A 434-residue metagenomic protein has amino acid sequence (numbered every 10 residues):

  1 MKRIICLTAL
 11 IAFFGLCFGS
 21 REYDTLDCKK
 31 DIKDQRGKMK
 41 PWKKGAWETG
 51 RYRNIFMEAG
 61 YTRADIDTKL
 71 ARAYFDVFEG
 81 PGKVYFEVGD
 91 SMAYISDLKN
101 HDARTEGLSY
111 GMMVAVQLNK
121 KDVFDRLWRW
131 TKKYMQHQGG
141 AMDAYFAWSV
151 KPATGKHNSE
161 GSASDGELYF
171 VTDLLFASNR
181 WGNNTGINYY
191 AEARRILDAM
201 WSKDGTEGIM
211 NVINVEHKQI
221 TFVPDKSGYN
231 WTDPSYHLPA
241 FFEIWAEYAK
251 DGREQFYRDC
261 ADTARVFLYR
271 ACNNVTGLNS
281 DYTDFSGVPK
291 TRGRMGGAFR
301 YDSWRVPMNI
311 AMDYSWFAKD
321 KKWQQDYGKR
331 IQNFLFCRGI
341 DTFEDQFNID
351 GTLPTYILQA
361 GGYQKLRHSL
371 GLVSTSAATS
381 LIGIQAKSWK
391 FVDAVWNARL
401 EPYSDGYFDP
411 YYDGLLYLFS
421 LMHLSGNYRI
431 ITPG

Functional and structural regions predicted by a protein language model:
K2-L7: Sec-dependent signal peptide recognition, specifically the positively charged N-region followed immediately by
L10-F18: Hydrophobic h-region of N-terminal signal peptides that target proteins for export in Gram-negative bacteria
D31-R72, H101-T105, G140-A147, S159-D165 (+3 more regions): Extended ligand-binding clefts on enzyme/binding-domain cores
I55, A59-G107, A115-S159: Internal amphipathic alpha-helical repeat/solenoid segments
H101-L108, H157-W181: Aromatic-rich carbohydrate-recognition surfaces in CAZymes
G111, V123-F124, G186, A193 (+3 more regions): Solenoid-repeat scaffolds in large eukaryotic assemblies
M112-N119, Y169-R180, A240-E247, M308-S315 (+2 more regions): Short glycine/serine- and small hydrophobic-enriched flexible loop segments
I310, Y363-R367, T375-A386, V392-G434: A cross-kingdom marker for long, charged
